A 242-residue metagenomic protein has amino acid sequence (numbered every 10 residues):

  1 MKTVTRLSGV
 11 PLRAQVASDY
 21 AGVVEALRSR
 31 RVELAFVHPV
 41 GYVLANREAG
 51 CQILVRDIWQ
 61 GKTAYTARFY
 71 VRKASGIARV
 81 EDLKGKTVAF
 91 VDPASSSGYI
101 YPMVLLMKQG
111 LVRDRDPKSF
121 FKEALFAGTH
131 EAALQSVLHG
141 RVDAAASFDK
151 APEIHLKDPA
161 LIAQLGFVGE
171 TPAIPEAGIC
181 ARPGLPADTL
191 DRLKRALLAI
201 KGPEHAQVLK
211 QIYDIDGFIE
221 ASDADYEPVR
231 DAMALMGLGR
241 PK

Functional and structural regions predicted by a protein language model:
M1-L7, A17, V40, Y65-L134: Bilobed "Venus flytrap"/periplasmic-binding protein-like clamshell domains and structurally analogous long
M1-V43: Extracytoplasmic small-molecule ligand-binding "clamshell" domains of the periplasmic binding protein/Venus flytrap
A21-A35, E48-A49, E81, L125-A146: Short helices/loops that flank or line small-molecule/ion binding pockets
E25-D82, P93: Acidic, polar ligand-binding/catalytic clefts
F36-A49, P102-K108, S136-A163: A ligand-binding cleft/hinge motif common to bilobed small-molecule-binding domains
I58-R68, L156-I200, Q207-A232: Periplasmic-binding protein-like
A89-S95, A124, L138, C180-R182 (+1 more regions): Second-shell loop/turn segments in exported
